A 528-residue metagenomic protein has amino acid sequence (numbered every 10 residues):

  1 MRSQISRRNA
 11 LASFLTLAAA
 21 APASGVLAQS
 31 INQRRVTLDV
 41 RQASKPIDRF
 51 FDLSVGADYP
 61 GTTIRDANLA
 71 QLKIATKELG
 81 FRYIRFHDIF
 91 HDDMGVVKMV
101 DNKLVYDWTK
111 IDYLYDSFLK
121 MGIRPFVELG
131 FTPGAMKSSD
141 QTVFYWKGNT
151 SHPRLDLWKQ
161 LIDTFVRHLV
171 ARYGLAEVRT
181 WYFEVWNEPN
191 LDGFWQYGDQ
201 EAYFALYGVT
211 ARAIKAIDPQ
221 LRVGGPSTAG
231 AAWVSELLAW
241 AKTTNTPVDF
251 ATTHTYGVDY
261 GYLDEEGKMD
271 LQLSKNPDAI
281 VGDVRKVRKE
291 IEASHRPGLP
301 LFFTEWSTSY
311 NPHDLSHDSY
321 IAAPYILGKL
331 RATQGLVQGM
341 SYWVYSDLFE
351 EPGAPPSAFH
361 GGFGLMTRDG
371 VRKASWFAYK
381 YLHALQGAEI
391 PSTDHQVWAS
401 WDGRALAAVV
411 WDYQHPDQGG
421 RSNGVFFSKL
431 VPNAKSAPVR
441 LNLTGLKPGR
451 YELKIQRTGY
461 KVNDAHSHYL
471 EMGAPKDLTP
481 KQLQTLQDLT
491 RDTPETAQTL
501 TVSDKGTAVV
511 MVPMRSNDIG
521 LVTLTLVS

Functional and structural regions predicted by a protein language model:
M1-A18: N-terminal secretory signal peptides and thylakoid transit peptides that target proteins across membranes
F14-L17, L27-Y182, E201-G230, R296-G298 (+3 more regions): Non-catalytic accessory regions flanking glycosidase/transglycosidase catalytic cores in CAZymes
F90, F131-P133, P189-L191, S227-G230 (+3 more regions): Active-site-proximal loop/turn and secondary-structure-junction residues that shape catalytic pockets, frequently
G95-M99, S139-D140, G193-Y197, Y262-K268 (+2 more regions): Short acidic, glycine/proline-rich loop/turn micro-motifs
Q200-L336, A358: Noncatalytic carbohydrate-binding groove/subsite architecture in carbohydrate-active enzymes
E350-E351: Flexible, surface-exposed loop/gating regions in the mature catalytic domains of secreted/periplasmic hydrolases
